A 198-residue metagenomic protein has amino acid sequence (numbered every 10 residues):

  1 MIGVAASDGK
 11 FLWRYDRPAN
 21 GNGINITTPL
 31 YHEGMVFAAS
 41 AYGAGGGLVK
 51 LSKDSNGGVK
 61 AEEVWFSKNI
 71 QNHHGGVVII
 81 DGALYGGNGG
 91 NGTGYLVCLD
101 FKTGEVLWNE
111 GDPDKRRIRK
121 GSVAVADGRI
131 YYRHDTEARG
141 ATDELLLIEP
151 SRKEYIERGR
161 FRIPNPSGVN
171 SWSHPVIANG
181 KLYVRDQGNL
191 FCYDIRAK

Functional and structural regions predicted by a protein language model:
M1-K198: Noncatalytic, solvent-exposed loop/strand surfaces of beta-propeller-type extracellular/periplasmic domains
